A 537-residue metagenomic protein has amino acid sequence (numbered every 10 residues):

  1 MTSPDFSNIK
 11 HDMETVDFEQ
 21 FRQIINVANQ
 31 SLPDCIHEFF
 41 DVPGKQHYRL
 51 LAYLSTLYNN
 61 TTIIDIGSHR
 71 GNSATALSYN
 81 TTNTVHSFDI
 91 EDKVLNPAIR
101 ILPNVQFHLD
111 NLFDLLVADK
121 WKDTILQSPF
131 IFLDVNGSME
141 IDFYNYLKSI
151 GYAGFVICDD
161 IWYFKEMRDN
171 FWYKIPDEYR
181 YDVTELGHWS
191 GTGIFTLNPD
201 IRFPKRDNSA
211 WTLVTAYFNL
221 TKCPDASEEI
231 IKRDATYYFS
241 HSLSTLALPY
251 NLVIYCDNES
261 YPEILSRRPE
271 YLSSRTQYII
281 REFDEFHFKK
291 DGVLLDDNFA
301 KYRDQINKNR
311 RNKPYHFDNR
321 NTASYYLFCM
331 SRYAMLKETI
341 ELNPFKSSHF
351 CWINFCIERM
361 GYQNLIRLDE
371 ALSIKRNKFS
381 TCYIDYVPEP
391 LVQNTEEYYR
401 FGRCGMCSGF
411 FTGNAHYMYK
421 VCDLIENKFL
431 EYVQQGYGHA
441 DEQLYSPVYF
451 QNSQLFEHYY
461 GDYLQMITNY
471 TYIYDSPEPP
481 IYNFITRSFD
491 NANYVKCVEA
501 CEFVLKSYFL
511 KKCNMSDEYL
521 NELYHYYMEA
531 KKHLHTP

Functional and structural regions predicted by a protein language model:
M1-I157, I161-N208, R487-K496, C501-K511 (+2 more regions): A short alpha-helical cap/connector motif
N96-P103, M167-D177, Y261-R275, G292-D297: Short, aromatic/basic amphipathic alpha-helical patches
F164, R359-Q363, T381, V387 (+1 more regions): Catalytic core and acceptor-binding pocket of nucleotide-sugar-dependent glycosyltransferases
N170-F171, E228-L243, N364-D369, Q443: Well-ordered, non-membrane alpha-helical segments in soluble/globular domains
K205-Y237: N-proximal low-complexity "stem/linker" segments adjacent to membrane-targeting elements
Y271-P344: Active-site-proximal specificity loops/subdomain of glycosyltransferases
S324-Y383: GT-A fold catalytic core of metal-dependent nucleotide-sugar glycosyltransferases, centered on the diacidic
P479, N483-T486, E522-E529, H533: "A position-specific structural signal for the A-helix of alpha-solenoid helical repeats
